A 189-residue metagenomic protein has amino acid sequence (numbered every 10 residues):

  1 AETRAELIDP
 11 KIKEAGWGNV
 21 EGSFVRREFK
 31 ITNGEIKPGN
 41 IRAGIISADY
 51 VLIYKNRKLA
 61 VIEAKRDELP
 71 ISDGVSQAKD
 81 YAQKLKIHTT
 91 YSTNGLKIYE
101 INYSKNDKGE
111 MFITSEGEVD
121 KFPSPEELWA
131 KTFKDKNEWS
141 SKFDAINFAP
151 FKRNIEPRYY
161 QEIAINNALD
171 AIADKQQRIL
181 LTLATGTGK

Functional and structural regions predicted by a protein language model:
A1-A60, K65-T187: ATP-dependent helicase/translocase motor core
